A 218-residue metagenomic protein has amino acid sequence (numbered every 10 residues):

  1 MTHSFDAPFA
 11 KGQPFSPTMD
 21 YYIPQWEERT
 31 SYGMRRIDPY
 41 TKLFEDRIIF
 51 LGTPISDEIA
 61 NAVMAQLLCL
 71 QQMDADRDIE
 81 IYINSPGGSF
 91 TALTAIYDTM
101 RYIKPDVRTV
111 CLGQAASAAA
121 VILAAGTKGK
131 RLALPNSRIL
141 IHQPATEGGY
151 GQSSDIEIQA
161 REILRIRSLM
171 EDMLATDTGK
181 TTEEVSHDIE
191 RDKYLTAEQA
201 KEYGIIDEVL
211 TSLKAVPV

Functional and structural regions predicted by a protein language model:
M1-V218: Terminal-region recognition feature
